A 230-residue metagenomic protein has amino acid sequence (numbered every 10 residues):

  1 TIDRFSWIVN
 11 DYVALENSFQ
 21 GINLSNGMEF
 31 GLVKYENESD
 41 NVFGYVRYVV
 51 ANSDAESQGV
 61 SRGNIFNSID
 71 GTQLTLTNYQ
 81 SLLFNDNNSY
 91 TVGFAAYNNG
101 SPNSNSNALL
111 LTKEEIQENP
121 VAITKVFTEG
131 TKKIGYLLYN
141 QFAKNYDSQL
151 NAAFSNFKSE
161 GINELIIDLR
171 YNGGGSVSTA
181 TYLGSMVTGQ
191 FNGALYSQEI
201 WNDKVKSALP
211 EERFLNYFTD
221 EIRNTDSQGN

Functional and structural regions predicted by a protein language model:
T1-L165, Y171-G173, S178-T179, S185-I200: Flexible, low-complexity junctional segments that flank or bridge functional domains
V177-N230: Gly/Ser/Thr-rich loop/hinge elements
